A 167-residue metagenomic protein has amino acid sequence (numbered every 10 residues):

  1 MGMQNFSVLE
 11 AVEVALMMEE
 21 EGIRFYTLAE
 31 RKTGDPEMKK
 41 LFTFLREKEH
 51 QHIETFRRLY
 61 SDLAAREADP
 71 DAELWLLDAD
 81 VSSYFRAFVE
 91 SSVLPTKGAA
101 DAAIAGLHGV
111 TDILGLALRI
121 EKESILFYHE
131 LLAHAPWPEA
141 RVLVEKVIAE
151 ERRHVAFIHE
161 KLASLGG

Functional and structural regions predicted by a protein language model:
M1-G167: Non-heme di-metal
